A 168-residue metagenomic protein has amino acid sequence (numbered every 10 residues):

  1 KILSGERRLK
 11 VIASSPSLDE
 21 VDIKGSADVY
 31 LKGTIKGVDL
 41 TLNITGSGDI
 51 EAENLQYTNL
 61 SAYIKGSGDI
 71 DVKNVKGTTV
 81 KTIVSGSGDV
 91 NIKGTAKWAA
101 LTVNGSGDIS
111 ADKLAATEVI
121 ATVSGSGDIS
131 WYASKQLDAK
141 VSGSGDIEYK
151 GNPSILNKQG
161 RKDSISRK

Functional and structural regions predicted by a protein language model:
K1-T45, E51-I64, V75-V80, K93-K97 (+1 more regions): Acidic (Asp/Glu) and glycine-rich low-complexity loops/linkers that are typically intrinsically disordered
I70-K168: Short, surface-exposed interaction patches in beta-rich subdomains that mediate adhesion/assembly near membranes
